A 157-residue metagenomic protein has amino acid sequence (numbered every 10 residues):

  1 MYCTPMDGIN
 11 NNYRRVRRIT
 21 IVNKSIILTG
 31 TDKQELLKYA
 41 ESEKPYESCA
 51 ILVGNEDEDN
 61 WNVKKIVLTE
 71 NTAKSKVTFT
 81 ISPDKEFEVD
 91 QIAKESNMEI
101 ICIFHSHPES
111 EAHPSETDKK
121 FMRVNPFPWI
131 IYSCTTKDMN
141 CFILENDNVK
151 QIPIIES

Functional and structural regions predicted by a protein language model:
C3-I100, E109-S157: Conserved beta-strand-loop surface patch within small alpha/beta domains used for substrate/adaptor or ligand engagement
S106: Short, well-ordered beta-to-alpha junction loops that form the rim of enzyme active sites and present histidine/acidic
